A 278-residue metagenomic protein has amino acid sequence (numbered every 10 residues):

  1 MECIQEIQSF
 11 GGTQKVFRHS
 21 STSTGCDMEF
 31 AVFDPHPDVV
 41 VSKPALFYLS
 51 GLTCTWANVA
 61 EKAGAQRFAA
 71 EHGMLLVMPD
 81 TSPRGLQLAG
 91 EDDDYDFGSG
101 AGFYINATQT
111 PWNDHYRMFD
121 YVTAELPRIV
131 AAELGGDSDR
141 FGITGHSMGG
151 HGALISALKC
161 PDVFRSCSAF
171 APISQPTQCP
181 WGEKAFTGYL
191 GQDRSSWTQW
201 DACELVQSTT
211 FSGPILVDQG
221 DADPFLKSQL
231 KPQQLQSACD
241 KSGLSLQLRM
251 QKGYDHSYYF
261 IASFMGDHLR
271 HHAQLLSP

Functional and structural regions predicted by a protein language model:
M1-P278: Non-catalytic cap/lid and distal C-terminal segments of serine-dependent acyl enzymes
